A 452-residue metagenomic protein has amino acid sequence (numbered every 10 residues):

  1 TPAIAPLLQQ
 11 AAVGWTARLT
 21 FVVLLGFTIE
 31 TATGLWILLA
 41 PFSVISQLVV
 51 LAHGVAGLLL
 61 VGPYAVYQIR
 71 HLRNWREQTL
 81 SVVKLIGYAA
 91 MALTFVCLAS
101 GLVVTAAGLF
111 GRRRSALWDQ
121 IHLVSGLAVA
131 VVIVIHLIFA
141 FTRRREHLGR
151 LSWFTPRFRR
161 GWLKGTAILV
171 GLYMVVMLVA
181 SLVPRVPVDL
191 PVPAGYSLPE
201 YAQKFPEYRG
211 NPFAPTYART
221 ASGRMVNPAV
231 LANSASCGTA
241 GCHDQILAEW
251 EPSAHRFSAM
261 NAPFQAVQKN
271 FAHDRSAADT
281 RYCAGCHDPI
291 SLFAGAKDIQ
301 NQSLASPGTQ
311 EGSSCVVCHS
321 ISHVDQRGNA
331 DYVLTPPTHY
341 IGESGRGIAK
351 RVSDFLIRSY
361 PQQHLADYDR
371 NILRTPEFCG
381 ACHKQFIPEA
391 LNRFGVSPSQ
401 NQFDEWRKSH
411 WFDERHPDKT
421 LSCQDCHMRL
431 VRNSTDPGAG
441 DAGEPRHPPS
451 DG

Functional and structural regions predicted by a protein language model:
T1-G195: Membrane-embedded alpha-helical bundles that constitute the cytochrome b-like, heme-associated redox core of multi-pass
L24, T28, A214-A221, P228-A229 (+1 more regions): N-terminal-proximal low-complexity accessory segments that begin disordered and transition into the first
T28, T33-A40, G57, G238 (+4 more regions): N-terminal cofactor/phosphate-binding cores enriched in small/glycine residues, especially glycine-rich loops such as
H53, H122, H136, H243 (+4 more regions): Histidine-centered divalent metal-coordination motifs
Y64-Q68, Q78-Y88, V96-I121, A277-R281 (+2 more regions): Membrane-interface helix-loop-helix modules in multi-pass inner-membrane proteins
F141-G161, A180-V226, I246, E251-D279 (+1 more regions): Primarily the internal scaffold of c-type cytochrome electron-transfer domains, especially repeated/multiheme c-type
R224-S236, A240-G241, T375: Local sequence-structure signature of Cys/Sec-based thiol-disulfide redox active-site neighborhoods
